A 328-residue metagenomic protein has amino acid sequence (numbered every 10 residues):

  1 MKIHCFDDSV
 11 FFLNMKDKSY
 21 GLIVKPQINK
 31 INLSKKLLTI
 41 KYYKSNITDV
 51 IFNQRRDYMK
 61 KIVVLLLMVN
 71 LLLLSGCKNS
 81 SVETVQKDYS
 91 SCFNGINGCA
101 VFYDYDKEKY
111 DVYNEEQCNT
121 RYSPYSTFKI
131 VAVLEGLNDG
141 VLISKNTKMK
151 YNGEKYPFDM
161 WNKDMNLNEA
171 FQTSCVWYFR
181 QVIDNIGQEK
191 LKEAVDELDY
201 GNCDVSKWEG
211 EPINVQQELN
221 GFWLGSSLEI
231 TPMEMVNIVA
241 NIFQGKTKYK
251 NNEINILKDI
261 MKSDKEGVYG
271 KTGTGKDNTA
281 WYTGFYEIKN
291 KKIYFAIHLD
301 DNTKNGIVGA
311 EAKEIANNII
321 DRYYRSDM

Functional and structural regions predicted by a protein language model:
K2-F6, V10, K18-L22, N29-N32 (+1 more regions): Short, often N-terminal, low-complexity regions that either remain intrinsically disordered or form a short helix
I40-Y58: Short, Lys/Arg-enriched N-terminal segments with co-localized hydrophobic residues within the first ~10-30 amino acids
R56, K78-S90, D184-G187, A240-M328: Structured C-terminal helix/loop/strand segments within mature extracytoplasmic catalytic/sensor domains
M59-N79: Sec-dependent N-terminal signal peptides of Gram-positive bacterial secreted proteins and lipoproteins
C77-C118: Beta-lactamase-like hydrolase cores
R121-N146, A170, M235, F295: Active-site SXXK
L137-E154, Y249-I254: Short, well-structured active-site flanking segments
D159-M160, N166-L167, I183-I238: Mid-domain, small-residue-enriched loop/turn segments at the edges of structured enzyme/sensor domains
